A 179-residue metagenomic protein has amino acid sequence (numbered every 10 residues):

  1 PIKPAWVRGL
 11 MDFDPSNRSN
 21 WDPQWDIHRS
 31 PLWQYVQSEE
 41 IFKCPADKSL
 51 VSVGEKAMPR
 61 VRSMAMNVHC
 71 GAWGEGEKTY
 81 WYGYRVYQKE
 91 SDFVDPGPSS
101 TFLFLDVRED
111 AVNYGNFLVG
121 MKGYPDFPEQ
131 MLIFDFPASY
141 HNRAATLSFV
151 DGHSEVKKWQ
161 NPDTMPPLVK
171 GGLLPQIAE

Functional and structural regions predicted by a protein language model:
P1-E179: Short, well-structured segments within or immediately adjacent to enzyme catalytic domains that line ligand-binding
